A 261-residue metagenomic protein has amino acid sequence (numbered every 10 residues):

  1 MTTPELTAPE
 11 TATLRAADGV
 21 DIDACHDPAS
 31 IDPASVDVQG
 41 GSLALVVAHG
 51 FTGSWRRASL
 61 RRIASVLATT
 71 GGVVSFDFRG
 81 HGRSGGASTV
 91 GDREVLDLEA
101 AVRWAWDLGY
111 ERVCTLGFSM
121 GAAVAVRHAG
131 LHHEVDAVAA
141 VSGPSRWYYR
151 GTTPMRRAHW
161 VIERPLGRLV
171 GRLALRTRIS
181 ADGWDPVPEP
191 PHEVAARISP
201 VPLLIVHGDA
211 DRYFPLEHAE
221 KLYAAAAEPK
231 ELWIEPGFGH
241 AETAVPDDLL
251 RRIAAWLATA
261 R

Functional and structural regions predicted by a protein language model:
M1-D37: N-terminal cap/lid segment of alpha/beta-hydrolase-fold proteins
F51-A64: The serine-hydrolase catalytic nucleophile loop
A64-G85: Conserved alpha/beta-hydrolase
T89-L108: Alpha/beta-hydrolase active-site loop
H133-W184, V201: Hydrolase active-site cap/lid region
I198-S199, I205-H207, D211: Short beta-strand/loop motif that positions the catalytic acidic residue of the alpha/beta-hydrolase fold
R212-H218: Conserved alpha/beta-hydrolase "acid-adjacent" motif
F238-D248: Catalytic histidine-centered segment of alpha/beta-hydrolase-like enzymes
